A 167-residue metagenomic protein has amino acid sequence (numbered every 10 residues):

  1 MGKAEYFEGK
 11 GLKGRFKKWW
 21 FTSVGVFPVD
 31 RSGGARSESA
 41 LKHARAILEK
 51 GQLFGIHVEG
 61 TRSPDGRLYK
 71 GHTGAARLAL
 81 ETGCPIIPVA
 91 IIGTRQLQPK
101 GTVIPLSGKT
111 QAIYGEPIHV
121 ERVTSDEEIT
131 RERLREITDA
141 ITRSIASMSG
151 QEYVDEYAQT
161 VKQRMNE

Functional and structural regions predicted by a protein language model:
M1-G34: Catalytic core of membrane glycerolipid acyltransferases/transacylases, capturing the structured, soluble-facing
E38-E167: Non-catalytic C-terminal accessory region of glycerolipid acyltransferases and related lyso-lipid remodeling enzymes
